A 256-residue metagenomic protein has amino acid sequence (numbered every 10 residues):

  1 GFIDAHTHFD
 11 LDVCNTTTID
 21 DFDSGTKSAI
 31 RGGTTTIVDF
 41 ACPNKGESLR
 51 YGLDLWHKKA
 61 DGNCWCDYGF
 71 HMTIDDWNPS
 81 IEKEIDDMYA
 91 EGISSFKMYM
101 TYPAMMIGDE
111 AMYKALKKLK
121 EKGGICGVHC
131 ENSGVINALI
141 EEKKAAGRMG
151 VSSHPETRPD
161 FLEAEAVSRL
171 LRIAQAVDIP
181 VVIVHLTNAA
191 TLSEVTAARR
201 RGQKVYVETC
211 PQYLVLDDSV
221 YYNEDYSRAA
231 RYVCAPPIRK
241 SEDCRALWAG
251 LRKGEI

Functional and structural regions predicted by a protein language model:
G1-N63, S80: Metal-associated gating/positioning segment near the N- to mid-region
I3, H8-F9, V13, A60-D61 (+2 more regions): Mobile, glycine- and charge-enriched loop segments and immediately flanking short secondary-structure elements within
H6-H8, T36-A41, G69-H71, S95-M100 (+1 more regions): Short beta-strands and strand-loop turn motifs
C14-N15, G46, I74, M105 (+2 more regions): A generic secondary-structure micro-motif detector that highlights 1-2 residue hydrophobic/ambivalent hotspots embedded
P43, D75, L186-A189: Short, surface-exposed acidic/glycine-rich loop or hinge patches that mediate macromolecular interfaces
R50-D67, Y113-V128: Alpha-helix-loop-beta-strand connector modules within alpha/beta enzyme cores
M72-P79: Active-site beta->alpha loop and helix N-cap motifs at the rims of alpha/beta catalytic domains
S80-I256: Histidine/acidic residue-rich metal-binding segments in metalloenzymes
